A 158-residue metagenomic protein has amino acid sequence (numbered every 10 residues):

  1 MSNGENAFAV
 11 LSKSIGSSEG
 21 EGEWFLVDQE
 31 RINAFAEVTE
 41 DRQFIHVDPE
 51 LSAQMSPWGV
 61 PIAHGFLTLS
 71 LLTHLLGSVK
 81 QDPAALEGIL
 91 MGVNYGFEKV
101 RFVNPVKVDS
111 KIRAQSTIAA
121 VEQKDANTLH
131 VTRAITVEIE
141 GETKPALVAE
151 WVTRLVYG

Functional and structural regions predicted by a protein language model:
M1-G16, F102-G158: HotDog/MaoC-like acyl-thioester-processing domains
S2-N94: Hot-dog-fold acyl-thioester-processing enzymes
Y95-K99: A beta-strand/beta-hairpin structural motif
